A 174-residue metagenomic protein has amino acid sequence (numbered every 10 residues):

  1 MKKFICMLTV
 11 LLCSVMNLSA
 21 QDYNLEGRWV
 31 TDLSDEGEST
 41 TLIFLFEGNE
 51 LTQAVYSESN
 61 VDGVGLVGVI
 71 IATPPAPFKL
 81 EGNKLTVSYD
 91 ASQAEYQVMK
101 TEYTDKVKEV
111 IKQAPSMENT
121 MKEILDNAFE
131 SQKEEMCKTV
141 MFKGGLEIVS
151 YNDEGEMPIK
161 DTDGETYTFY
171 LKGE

Functional and structural regions predicted by a protein language model:
F4-M16, A20: Sec-dependent N-terminal signal peptides
L18-V30, L45-F46: N-terminal helix-cap/turn-to-beta initiation motif at the start of protein domains
R28-D32, L171-G173: Short beta-strand edge/turn micro-motifs at domain boundaries
D32-T41, Y56-D153: Contiguous, well-ordered beta-strand patches that form the walls/edges of small beta-barrel/beta-sandwich domains
E147-T166: Short, exposed beta-strand-loop hairpins at the edges of beta-sheets in extracellular/periplasmic proteins
G164-E174: Short, low-complexity, Pro/Ser/Thr/Gly-rich segments in the mature regions of secreted, periplasmic
